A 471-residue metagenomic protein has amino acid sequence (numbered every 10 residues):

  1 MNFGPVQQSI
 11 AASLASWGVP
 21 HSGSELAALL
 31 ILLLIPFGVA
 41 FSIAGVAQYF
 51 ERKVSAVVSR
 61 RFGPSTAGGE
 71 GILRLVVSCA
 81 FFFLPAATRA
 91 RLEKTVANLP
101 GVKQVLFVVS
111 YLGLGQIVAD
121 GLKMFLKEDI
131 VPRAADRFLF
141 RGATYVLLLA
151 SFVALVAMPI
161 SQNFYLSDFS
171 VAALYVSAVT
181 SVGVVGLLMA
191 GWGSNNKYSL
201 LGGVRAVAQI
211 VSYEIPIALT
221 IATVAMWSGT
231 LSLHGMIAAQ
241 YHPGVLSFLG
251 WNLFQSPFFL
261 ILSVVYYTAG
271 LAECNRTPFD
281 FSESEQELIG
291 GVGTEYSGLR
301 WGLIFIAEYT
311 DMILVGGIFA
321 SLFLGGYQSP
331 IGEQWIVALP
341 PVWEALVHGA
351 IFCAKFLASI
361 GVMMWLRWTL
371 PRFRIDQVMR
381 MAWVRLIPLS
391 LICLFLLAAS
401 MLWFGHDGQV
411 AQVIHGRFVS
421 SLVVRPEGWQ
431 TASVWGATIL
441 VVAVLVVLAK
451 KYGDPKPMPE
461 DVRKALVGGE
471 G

Functional and structural regions predicted by a protein language model:
N2-G471: Selective transmembrane helix interface/packing segments
